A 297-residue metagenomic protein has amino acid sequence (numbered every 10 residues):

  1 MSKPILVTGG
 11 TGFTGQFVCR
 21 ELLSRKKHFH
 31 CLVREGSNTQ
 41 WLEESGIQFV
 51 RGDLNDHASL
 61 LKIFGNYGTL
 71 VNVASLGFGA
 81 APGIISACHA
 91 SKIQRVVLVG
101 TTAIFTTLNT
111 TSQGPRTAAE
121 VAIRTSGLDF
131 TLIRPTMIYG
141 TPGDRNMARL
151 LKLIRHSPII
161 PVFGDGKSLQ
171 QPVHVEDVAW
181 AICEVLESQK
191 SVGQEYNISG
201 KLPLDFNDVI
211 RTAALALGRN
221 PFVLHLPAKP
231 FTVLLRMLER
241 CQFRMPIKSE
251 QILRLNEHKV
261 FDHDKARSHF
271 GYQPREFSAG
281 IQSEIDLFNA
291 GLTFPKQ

Functional and structural regions predicted by a protein language model:
I5-R25: N-terminal Rossmann NAD(P)H-binding glycine-rich loop of SDR-like oxidoreductase domains
L32-S37, L54: N-terminal Rossmann-fold cofactor-binding loop
Q48-Y67, N72: Conserved Rossmann-fold cofactor-binding substructure of NAD(P)-dependent oxidoreductases
T69, A80-S126, T131: Conserved Rossmann-fold NAD(P)-dependent oxidoreductase catalytic core, especially the SDR/UDP-sugar
I123-T141, L151-L153: Conserved beta-loop-beta element that borders a ligand/cofactor-binding pocket
D144-R149, G164-L186, G193-N197: Substrate-positioning beta->alpha
R149-V175, N220-H258: Alpha-helical membrane-targeting segments
S188-I247, H263, H269-Q297: Mid/C-terminal beta-alpha module of Rossmann-like enzyme folds, strongest in SDR-family dehydrogenases/epimerases
